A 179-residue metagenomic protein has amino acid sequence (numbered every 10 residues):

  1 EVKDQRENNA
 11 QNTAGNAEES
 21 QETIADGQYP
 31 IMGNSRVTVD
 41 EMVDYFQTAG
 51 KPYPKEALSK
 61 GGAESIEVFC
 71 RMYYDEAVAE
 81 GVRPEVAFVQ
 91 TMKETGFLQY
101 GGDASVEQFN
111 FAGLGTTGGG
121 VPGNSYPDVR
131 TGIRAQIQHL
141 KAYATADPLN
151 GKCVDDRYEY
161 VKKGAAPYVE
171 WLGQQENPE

Functional and structural regions predicted by a protein language model:
K3-F88, M92-E179: Catalytic cores of secreted/periplasmic lytic hydrolases that degrade extracellular macromolecules
